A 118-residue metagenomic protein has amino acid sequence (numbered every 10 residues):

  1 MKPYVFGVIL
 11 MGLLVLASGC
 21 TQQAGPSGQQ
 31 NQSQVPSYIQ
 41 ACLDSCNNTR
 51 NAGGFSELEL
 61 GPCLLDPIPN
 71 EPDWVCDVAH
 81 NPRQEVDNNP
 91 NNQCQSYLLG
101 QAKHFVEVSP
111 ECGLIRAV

Functional and structural regions predicted by a protein language model:
M1-Q30, C76: Secretory targeting signatures
G19-T21, A41-N47, P62-L64, V75-D77 (+2 more regions): Sequence contexts marking disulfide-bonded cysteines in secreted/extracellular proteins
Q23-L64: Short, non-transmembrane alpha-helical segments in secretory-pathway proteins
T49-L58, N70-P72, Q101-H104: Extracellular/mature segments of secreted proteins
E57-Y97: Exposed beta-strand-loop-beta-strand "reactive/processing" segments of non-cytosolic proteins
V86-R116: A short, surface-exposed beta-strand/turn
